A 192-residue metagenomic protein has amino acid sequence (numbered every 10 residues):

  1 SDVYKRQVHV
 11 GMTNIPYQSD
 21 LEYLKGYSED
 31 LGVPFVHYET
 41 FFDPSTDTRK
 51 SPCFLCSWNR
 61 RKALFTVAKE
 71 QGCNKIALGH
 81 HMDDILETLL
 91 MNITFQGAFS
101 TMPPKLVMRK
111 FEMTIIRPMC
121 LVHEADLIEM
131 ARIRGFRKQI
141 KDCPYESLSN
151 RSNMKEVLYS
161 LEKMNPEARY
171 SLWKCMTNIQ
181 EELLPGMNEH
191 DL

Functional and structural regions predicted by a protein language model:
S1-L90, F95, A125-I133: ATP-dependent adenylation/nucleotidyltransferase module used to activate substrates
Y4, Y17, S57, S147-N150 (+2 more regions): Generic structural signal for well-ordered, non-membrane alpha-helical segments in soluble metabolic enzymes
G11, F41-D43, M108, L121 (+2 more regions): Short, solvent-exposed coil/turn elements at secondary-structure transition points
Y23, A63, E156-V157, S171: Alpha-helical elements of Rossmann-like donor-binding domains used by nucleotide-donor carbohydrate transfer enzymes
T46-R49, N150-S152, E181-L184: Short, solvent-exposed polar/charged micro-motifs at secondary-structure junctions
K75, D83-K163: Catalytic subdomain that performs nucleotidyl-dependent activation
E167-L192: A short, charged, Gly/Pro-tolerant segment at domain boundaries
